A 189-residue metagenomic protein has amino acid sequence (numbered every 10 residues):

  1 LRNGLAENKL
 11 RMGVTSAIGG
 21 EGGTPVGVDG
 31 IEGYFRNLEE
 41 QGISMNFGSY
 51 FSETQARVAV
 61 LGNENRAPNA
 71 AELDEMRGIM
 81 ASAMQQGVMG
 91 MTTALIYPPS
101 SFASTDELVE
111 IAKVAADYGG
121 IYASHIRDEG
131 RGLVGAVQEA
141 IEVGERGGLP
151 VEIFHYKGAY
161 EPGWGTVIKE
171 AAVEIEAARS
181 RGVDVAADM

Functional and structural regions predicted by a protein language model:
R2-T93, A112, V183-V185: Divalent-metal coordination cores built from histidine and acidic residues
A67-T93, P99-M189: Histidine/acidic residue-rich metal-binding segments in metalloenzymes
